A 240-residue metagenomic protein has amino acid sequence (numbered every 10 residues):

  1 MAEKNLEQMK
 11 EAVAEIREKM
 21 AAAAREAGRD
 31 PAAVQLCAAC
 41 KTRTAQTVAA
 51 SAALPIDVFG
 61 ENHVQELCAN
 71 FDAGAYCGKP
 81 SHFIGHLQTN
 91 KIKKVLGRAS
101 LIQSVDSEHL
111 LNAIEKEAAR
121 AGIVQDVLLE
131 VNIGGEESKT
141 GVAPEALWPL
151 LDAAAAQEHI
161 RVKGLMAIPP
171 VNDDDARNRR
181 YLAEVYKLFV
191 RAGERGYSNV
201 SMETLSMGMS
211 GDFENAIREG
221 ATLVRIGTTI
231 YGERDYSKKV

Functional and structural regions predicted by a protein language model:
M1-K187, R191-G211, E219, Y231: Conserved alpha/beta-domain cores
G141, K239-V240: Gly/Pro-rich active-site loop or hairpin
A221-K239: Gly/Pro- and small hydrophobic-enriched strand-loop and loop-to-helix capping segments that sit at the rims
